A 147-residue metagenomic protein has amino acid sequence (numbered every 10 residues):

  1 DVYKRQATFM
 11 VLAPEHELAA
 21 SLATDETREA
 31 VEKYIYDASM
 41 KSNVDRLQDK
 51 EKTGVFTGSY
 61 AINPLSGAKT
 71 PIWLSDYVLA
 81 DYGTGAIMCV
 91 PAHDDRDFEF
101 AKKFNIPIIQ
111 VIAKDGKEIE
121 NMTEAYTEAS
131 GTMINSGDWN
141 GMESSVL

Functional and structural regions predicted by a protein language model:
D1, A86-L147: Residue patterns forming the tRNA-binding/recognition surfaces of aminoacyl-tRNA synthetases and related DALR
V2-Q6: Conserved small/polar residues in nucleotide/adenosyl-binding loops
A7, L12-A13, P64, I72-S75 (+3 more regions): Generic beta-strand/beta-sheet core signal
A7, L12-H16, D25-R28, N105-N121: Basic, alpha-helical terminal appendages of large translation-related enzymes
A7-T8, F56-G58: Short glycine-rich loop/turn motifs
A13, E17, K50-E51, L74 (+4 more regions): Residue-level signal for pocket-adjacent positions within structured domains
A13-F56: Amphipathic alpha-helical
S59-F98: Catalytic-site beta-strand/loop segments enriched in glycine and acidic/polar residues
